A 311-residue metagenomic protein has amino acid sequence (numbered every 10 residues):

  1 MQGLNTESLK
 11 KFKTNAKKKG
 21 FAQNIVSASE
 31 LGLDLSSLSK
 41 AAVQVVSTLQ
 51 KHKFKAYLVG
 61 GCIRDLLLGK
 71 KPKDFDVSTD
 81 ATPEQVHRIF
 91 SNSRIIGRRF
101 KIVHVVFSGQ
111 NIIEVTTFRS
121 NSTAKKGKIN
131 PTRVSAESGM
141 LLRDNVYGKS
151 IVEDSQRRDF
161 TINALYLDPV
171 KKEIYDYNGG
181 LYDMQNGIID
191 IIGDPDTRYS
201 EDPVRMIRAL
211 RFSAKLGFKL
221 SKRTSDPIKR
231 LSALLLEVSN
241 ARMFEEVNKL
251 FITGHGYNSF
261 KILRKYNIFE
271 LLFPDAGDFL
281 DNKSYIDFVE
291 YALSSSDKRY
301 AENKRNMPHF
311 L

Functional and structural regions predicted by a protein language model:
M1-L311: Catalytic cores of the polymerase beta-like nucleotidyltransferase superfamily and closely associated nucleotide
